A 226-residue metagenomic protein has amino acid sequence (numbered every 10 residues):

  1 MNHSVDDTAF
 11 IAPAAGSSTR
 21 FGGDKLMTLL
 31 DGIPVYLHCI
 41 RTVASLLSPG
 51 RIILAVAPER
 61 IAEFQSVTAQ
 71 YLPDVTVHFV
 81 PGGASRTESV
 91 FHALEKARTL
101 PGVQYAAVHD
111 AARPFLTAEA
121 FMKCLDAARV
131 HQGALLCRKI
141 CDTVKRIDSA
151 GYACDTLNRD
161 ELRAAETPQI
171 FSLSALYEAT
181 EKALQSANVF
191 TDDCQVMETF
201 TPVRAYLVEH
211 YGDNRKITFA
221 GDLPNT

Functional and structural regions predicted by a protein language model:
N2-A62: N-terminal glycine-rich phosphate-binding loop and ensuing alpha1 helix
N2-D6, R163-T226: Conserved alpha/beta core of the MobA/IspD/sugar-nucleotide pyrophosphorylase nucleotidyltransferase superfamily
A12, Y36, A93, D110 (+3 more regions): Residue-level signal for inorganic ion chemistry
L46-S48, A69-T76, L100-P101: Short helix-capping segments at alpha-helix termini
A62-T68: Acidic helix N-cap motif at the loop->helix transition within catalytic regions of sugar-transfer enzymes
L72-R86: Conserved donor nucleotide-binding strand/loop of the catalytic core
S85-S149, E166: Conserved beta-loop-beta/alpha segment of the NTase-like Rossmann-fold superfamily that binds/positions NTPs
R146-F171: Short, flexible, basic/aromatic active-site loop/helix in glycosyltransferases
